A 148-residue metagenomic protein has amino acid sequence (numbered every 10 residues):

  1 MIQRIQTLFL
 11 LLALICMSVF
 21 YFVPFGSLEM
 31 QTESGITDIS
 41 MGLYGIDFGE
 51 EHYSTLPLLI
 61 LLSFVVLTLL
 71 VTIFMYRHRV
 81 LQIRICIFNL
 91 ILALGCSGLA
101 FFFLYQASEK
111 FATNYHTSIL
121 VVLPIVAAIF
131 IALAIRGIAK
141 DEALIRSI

Functional and structural regions predicted by a protein language model:
R4-S27: N-terminal signal-anchor transmembrane alpha helix
Y21-V23, I46-T55: Short juxtamembrane and helix-loop transition motifs at transmembrane-helix boundaries in membrane proteins
T32-E50: Perimembrane loop-to-helix junctions flanking transmembrane segments
L56-T72: Hydrophobic alpha-helical transmembrane segments
L70-I83: Juxtamembrane helix-break-helix junctions at the cytosolic face of small multi-pass alpha-helical membrane proteins
F88-F102: Hydrophobic alpha-helical membrane segments
A100-I148: Alpha-helical transmembrane segments of multi-pass integral membrane proteins, characterized by long hydrophobic
